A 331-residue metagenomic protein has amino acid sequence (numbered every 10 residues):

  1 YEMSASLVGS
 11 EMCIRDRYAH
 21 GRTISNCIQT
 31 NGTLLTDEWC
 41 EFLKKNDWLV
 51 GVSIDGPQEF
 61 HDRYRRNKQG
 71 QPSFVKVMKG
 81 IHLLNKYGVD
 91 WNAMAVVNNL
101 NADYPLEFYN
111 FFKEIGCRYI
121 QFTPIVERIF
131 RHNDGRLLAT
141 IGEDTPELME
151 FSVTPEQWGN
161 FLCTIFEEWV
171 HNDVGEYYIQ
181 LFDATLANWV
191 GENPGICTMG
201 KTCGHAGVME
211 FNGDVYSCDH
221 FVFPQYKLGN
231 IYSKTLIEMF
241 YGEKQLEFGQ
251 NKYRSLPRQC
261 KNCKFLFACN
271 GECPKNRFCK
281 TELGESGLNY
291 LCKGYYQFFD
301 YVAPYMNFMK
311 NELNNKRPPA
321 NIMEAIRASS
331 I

Functional and structural regions predicted by a protein language model:
Y1-G9, I14-D16: Single conserved hydrophobic/aromatic residue that forms the stacking wall/gate of nucleotide- or nucleobase-binding
Y18-I24, V174-E176: Short helix-terminating capping/connector loops at secondary-structure junctions
G32-L49, L106-G116: Short amphipathic alpha-helices and their capping/turn segments at secondary-structure boundaries
C40-E59, C117-V126: Non-cysteine beta-strand/loop elements that form the S-adenosyl-L-methionine
R63-V75, H82, K86-T198, T202 (+2 more regions): Radical SAM enzyme [4Fe-4S]-AdoMet core and its adjacent flexible, acidic and glycine-rich loops/tails across
F211: Short, ordered coil/turn segments that flank beta-strands lining enzyme active or ligand-binding pockets
V222-I331: Flexible mid-to-C-terminal extensions adjoining Fe-S/redox cofactors in radical SAM and related proteins
